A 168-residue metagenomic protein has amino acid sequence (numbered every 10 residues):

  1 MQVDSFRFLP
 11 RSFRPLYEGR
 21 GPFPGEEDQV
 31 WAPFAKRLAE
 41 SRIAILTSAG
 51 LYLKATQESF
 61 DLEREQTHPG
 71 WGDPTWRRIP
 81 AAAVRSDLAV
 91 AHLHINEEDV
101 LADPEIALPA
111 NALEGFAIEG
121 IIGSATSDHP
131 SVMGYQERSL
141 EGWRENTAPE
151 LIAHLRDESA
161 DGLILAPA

Functional and structural regions predicted by a protein language model:
M1-A168: Metallocofactor- and cofactor-centric catalytic cores in central/energy metabolism, strongly enriched
